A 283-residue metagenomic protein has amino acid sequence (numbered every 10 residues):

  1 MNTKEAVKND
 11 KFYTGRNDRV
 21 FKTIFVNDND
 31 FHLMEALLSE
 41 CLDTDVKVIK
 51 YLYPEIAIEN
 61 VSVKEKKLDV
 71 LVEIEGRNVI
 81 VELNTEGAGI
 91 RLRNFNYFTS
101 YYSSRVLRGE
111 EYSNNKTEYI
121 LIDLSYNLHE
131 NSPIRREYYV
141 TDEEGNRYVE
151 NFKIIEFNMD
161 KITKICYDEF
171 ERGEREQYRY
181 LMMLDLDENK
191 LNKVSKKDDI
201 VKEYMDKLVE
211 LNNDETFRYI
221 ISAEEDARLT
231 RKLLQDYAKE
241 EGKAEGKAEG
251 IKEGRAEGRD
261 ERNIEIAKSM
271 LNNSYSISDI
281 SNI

Functional and structural regions predicted by a protein language model:
M1-I155, D160-I165: Accessory alpha/beta interaction modules
N2-K11, E75-T85, M182-I283: Short, charged alpha-helical interaction segments and adjacent helix-coil junctions
R16, H32-L33, R172-R175, K196-E203 (+1 more regions): Generic recognition of short, well-ordered alpha-helical interface segments
L38, F98-T99, E176-L184, L208: Short amphipathic C-terminal alpha-helix that caps PH/PH-like domains
I134-T141, F170-Q177, A223: Short intrinsically disordered coil segments
E150-Y178, M182-K196: Upstream accessory/linker segments immediately N-terminal to the RecA-like ATPase cores of bacterial MutS and a subset
